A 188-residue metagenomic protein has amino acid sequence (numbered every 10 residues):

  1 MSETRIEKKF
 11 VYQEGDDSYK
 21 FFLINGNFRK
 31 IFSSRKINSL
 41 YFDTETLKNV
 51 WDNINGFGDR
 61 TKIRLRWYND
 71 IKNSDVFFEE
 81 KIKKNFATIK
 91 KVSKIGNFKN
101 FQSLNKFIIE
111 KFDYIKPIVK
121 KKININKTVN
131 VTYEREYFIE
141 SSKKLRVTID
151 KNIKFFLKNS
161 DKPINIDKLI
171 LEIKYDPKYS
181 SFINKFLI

Functional and structural regions predicted by a protein language model:
M1-I188: Phosphate-end processing signature that detects enzymes handling 5′-triphosphorylated RNA and polyphosphate
